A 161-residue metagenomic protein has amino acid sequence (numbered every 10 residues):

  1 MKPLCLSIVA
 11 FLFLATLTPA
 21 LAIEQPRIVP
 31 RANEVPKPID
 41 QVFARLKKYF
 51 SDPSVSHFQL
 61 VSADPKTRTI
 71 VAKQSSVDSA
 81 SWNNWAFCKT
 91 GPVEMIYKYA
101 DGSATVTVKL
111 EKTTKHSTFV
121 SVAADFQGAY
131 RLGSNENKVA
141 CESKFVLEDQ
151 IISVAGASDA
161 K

Functional and structural regions predicted by a protein language model:
M1-L4: Positively charged n-region of N-terminal signal peptides that target proteins for export
S7-T16: Bacterial N-terminal signal peptides
L21-K161: Ser/Thr-rich, low-complexity intrinsically disordered terminal regions
